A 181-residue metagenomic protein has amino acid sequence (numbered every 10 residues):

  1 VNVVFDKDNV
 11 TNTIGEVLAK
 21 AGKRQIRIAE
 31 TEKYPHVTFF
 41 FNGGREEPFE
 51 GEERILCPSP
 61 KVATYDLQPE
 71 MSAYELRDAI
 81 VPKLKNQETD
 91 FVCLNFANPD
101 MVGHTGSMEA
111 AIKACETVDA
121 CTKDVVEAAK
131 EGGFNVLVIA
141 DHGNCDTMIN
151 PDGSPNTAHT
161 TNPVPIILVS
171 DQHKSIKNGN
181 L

Functional and structural regions predicted by a protein language model:
V1-L181: Feature captures the catalytic ectodomains and active-site-proximal regions of enzymes that hydrolyze or transfer
